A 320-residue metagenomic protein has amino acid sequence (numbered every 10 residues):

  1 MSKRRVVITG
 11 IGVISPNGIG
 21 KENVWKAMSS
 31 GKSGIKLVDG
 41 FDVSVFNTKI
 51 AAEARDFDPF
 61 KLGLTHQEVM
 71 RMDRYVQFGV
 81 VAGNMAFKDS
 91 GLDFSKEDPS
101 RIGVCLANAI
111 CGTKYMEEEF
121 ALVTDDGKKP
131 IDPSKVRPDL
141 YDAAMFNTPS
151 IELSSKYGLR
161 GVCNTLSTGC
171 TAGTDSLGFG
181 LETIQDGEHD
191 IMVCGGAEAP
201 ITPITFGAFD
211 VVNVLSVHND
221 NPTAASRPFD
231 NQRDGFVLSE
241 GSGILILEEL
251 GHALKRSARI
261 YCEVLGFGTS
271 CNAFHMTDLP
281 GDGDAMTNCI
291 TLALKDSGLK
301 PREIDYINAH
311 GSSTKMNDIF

Functional and structural regions predicted by a protein language model:
S2-R5, T9, P99-I102, V136 (+7 more regions): Short coil/turn connectors at secondary-structure junctions
R5-T9, K32-L37, D220-L299, D305-Y306: Condensing-enzyme catalytic core mediating Claisen C-C bond formation in acyl metabolism
I8, N23, S29-T168, A197-F206 (+1 more regions): Conserved beta-ketoacyl condensing-enzyme motif
G12-V13, N108-C111, A197-I201, S242 (+3 more regions): Glycine-rich beta-alpha junction loops
I14, A27, G31-I35, D89-S90 (+7 more regions): Change "in soluble alpha/beta enzymes" to "in soluble alpha/beta proteins
N17, K21, N47, M72-G79 (+12 more regions): Generic structural signal for well-ordered, non-membrane alpha-helical segments in soluble metabolic enzymes
G79-L92, F146-S150, S154-Y157, C163-E198 (+1 more regions): Active-site-proximal alpha-helical scaffold in enzymes
D126-R137, G178, E182, E198-K255: Glycine-/small-residue-rich "gating" segment that lines the acyl/pantetheine channel and substrate pocket
